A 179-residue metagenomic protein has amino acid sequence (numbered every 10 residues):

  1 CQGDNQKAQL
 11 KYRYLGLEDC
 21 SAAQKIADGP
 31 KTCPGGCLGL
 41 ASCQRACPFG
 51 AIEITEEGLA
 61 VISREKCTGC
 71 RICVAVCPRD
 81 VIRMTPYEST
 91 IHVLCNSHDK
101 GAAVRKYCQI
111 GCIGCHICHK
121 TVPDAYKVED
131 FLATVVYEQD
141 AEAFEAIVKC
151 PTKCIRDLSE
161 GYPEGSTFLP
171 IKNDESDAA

Functional and structural regions predicted by a protein language model:
C1-C115, T121, I147-K149, K153-A179: Ferredoxin-type iron-sulfur electron-transfer modules and their immediate structural context
V122-T134: Short recognition patches in nucleic-acid-associated and regulatory proteins
E142-F144: Surface-exposed loop/turn motifs in large extracellular/passenger domains
